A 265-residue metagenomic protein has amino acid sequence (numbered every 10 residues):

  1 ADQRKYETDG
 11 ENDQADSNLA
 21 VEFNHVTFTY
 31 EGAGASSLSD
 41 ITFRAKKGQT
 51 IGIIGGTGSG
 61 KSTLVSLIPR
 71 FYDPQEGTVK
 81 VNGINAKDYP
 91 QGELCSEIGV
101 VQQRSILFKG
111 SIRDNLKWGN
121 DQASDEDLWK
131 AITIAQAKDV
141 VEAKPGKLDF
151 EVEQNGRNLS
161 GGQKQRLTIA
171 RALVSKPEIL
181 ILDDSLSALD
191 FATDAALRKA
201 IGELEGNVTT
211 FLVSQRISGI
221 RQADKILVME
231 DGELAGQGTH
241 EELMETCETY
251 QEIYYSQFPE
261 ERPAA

Functional and structural regions predicted by a protein language model:
Q3-A265: ABC-type nucleotide-binding domain
